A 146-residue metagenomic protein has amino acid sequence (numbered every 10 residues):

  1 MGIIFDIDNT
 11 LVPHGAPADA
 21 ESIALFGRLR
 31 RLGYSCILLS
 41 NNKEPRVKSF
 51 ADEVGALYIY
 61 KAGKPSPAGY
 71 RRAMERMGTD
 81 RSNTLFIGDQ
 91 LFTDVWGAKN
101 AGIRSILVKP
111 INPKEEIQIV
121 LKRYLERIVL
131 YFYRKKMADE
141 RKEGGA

Functional and structural regions predicted by a protein language model:
M1-F5, L11-A16, A20-Y34, L39-A146: Asp-based, Mg2+/Mn2+-dependent phosphohydrolase catalytic module
